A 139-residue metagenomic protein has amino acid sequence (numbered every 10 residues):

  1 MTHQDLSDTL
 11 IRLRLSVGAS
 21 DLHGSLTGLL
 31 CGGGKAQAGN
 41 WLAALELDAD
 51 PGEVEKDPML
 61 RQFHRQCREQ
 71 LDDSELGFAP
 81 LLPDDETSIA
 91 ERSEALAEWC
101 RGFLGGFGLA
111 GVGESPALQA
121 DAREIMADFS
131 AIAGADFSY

Functional and structural regions predicted by a protein language model:
M1-C100, L104-Y139: Domain-length accessory/inserted modules outside core catalytic folds
